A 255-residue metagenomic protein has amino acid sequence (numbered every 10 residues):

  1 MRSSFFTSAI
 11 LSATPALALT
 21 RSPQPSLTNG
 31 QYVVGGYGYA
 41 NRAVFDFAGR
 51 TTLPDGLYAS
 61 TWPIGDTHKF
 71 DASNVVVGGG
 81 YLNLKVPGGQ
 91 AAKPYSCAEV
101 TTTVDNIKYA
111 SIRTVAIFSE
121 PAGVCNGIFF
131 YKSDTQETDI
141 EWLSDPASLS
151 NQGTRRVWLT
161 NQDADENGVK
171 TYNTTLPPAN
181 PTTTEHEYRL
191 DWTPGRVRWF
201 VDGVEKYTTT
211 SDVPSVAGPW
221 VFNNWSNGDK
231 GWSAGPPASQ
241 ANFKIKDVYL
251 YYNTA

Functional and structural regions predicted by a protein language model:
M1-R21: Fungal secretory targeting signals
A18-A122, W142-S144, L250-A255: Low-complexity, Ser/Thr/Pro/Gly-rich disordered linker/stalk regions
Q24-N29, S215-A255: Ligand-recognition surfaces built from glycine- and aromatic
V75, I128-T160: Glycan-recognition/cleft segments
C97-V104, N126-I128, Y172-A179: Beta-strand-rich interaction surfaces with strong enrichment in secreted/lumenal proteins
I112-T114, T184-W192, V197-W199: Short tryptophan-centered beta-strand motifs in secreted/extracellular beta-sheet-rich domains of glycan-recognition
D163-E187: Short, aromatic/His-centered strand-loop micro-motif at the edge of beta-sheets
D202-P219: Short, solvent-exposed beta-strand-to-loop segments that form ligand-recognition rims of beta-rich domains
